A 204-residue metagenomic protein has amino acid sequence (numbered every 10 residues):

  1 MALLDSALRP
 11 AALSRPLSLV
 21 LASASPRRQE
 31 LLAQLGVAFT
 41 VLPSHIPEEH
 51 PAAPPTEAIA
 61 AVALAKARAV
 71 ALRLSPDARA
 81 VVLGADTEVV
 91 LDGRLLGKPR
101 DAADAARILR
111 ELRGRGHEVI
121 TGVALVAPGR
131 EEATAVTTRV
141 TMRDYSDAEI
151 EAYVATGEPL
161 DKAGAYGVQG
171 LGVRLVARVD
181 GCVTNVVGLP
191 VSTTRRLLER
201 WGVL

Functional and structural regions predicted by a protein language model:
A2-R9, S14-V20, A52-L204: Anionic-ligand binding patches
P16-V41, V203-L204: N-terminal G-site helix/loop of the GST-like fold
A24, S44, P128: Cofactor-binding loop segments of dinucleotide-utilizing enzymes, especially the Rossmann-like FAD- and NAD(P)+-binding
R28, E48-H50: Flexible, glycine-rich phosphate/dinucleotide-binding loops and adjacent beta-alpha linkers at cofactor/substrate
T40-E48: A short beta-strand-loop structural module common to alpha/beta enzyme folds
